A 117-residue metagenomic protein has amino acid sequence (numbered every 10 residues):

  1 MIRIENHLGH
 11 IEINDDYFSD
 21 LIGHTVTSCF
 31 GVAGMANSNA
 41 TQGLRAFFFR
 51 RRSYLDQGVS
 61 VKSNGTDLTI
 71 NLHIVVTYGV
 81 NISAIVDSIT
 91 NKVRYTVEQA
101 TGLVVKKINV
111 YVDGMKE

Functional and structural regions predicted by a protein language model:
M1-Y78, D87, Q99, L103-E117: Contiguous, often N-terminal, cationic amphipathic patches that form binding interfaces
I82-T90: Beta-rich strand-turn-strand
R94: Glycine-rich active-site/cofactor-binding loop and its immediate structural neighborhood
